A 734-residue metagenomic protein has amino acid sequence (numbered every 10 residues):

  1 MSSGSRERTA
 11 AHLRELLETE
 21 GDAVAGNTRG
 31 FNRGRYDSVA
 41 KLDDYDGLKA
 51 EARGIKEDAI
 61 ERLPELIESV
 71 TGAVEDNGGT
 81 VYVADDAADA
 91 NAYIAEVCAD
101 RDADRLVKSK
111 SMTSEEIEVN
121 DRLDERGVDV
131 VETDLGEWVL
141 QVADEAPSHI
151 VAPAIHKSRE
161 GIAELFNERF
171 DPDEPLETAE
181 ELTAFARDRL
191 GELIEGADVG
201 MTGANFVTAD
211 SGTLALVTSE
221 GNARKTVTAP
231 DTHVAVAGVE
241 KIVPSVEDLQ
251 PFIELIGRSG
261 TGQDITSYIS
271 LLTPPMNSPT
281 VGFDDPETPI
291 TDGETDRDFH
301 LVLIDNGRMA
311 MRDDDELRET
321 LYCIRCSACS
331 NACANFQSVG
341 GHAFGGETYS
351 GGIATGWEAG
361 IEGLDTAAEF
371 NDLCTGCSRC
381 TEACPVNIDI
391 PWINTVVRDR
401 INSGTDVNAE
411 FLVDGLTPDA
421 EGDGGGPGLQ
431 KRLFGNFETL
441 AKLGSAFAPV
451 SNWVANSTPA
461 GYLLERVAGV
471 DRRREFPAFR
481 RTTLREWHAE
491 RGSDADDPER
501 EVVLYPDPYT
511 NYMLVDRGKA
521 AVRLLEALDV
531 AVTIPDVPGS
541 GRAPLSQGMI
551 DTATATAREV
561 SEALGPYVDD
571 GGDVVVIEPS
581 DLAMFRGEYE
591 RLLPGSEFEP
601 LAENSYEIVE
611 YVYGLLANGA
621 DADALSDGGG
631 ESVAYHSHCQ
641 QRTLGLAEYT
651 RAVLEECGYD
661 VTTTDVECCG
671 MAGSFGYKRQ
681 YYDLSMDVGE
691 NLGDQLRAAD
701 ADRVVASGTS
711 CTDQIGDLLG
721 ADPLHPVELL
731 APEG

Functional and structural regions predicted by a protein language model:
M1-K49, D399-N402, D406, G415-P449 (+2 more regions): Extreme N-terminal leader/targeting regions
M1-L123, D134: N-terminal leader/transition segments
G72, A95, A99, T113-D124 (+8 more regions): Iron-sulfur cluster-binding electron-transfer modules in prokaryotic oxidoreductases
E75, G79-D85, L106, S259-L272 (+4 more regions): Flexible, glycine/charged-enriched surface loops at secondary-structure junctions
W138-A204: An acidic, phosphate/nucleotide-engaging active-site surface
E181-G352: Catalytic cores of enzyme domains
P286-T320, N335-A446, W453, T554-V560 (+4 more regions): Ferredoxin-type iron-sulfur electron-transfer modules in oxidoreductases and energy-metabolism complexes
C323-C329, C333, C374-C380, C384 (+4 more regions): Short cysteine clusters
